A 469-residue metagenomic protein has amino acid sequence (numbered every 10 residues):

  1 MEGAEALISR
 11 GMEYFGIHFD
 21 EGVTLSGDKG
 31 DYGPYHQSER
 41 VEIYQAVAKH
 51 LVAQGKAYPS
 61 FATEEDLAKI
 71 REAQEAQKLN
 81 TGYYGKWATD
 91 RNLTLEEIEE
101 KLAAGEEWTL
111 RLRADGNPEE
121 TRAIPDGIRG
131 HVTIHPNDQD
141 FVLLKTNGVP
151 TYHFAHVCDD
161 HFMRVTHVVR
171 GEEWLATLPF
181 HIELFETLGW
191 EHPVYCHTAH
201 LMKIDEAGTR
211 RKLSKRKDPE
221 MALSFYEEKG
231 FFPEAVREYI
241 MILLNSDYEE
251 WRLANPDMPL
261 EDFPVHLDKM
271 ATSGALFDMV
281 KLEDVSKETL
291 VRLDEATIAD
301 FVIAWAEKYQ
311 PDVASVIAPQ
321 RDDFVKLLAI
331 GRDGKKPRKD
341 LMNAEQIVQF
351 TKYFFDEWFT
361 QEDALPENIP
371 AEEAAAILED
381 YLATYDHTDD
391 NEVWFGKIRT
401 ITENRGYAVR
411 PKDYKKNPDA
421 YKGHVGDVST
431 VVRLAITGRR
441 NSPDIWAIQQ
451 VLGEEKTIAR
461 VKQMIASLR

Functional and structural regions predicted by a protein language model:
M1-Q77, A176-W190, A235: N-terminal Rossmann-like or analogous alpha/beta NTP/dinucleotide-binding catalytic cores that position adenine
I8, L51, G55, L112 (+7 more regions): Residue-level signal for inorganic ion chemistry
H50, Y58-H197, M202-L213, A222 (+5 more regions): Active-site cores that bind ATP or allylic diphosphates and position pyrophosphate for catalysis
G55, E357, A364-A371, A375: N-terminal amphipathic, basic helical "cap/leader" segment at the start of enzyme domains
L188-L365, T437-R469: Catalytic adenosine-cofactor/nucleotide-binding cores of aminoacyl-tRNA synthetases and other
K397-L452, K456: Helix-rich, typically C-terminal accessory recognition domains appended to large enzymatic cores
